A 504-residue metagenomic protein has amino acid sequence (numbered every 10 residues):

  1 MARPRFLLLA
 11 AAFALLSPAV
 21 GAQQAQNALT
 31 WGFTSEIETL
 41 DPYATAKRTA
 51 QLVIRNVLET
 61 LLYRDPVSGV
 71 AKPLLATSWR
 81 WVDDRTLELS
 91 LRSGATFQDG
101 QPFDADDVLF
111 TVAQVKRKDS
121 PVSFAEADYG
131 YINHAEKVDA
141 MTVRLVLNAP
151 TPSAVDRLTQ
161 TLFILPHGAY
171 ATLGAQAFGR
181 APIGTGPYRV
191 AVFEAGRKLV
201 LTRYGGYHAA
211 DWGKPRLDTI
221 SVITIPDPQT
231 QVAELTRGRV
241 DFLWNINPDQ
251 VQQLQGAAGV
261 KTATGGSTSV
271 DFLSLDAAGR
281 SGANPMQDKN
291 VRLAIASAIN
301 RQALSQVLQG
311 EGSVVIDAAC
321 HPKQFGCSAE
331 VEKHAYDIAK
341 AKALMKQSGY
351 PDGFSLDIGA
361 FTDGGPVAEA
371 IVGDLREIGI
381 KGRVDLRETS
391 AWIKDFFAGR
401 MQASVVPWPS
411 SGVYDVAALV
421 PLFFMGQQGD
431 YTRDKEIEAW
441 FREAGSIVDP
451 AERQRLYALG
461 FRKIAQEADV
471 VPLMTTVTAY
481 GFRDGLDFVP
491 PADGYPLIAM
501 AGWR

Functional and structural regions predicted by a protein language model:
Q23-Q24, R80, S90, E126-A169: Surface-exposed binding/hinge segments that line and control ligand-binding clefts or catalytic entry sites
N27, E194, K198, R203 (+5 more regions): Detector for C-terminal structural segments
T30, D104-A113, A140-V146, G186-P187 (+6 more regions): Alpha-helical secondary-structure segments
G32-D83, A113, I183: N-terminal lobe/hinge region of extracytoplasmic solute-binding protein
D65, T159-P215, T219-S221, Q229 (+2 more regions): Gly/Pro-rich hinge or "lid" segments in bacterial periplasmic/extracellular proteins
T77-P121, V138, R144-V146, E234 (+1 more regions): Aromatic- and charge-enriched surface segment that lines or borders ligand/interaction sites
Y188, G282, S313-Q347: Structural transition elements
G206-Q253, K381-R383: Ligand-site clamp/hinge motif
